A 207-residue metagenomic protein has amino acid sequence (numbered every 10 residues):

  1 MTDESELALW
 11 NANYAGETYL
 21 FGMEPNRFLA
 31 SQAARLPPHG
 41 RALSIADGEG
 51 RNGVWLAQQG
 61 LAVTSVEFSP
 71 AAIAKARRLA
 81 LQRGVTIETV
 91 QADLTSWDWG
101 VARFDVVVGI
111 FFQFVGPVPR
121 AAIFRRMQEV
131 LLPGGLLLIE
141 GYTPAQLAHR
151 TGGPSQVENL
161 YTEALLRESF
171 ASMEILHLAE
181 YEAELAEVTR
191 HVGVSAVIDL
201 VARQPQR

Functional and structural regions predicted by a protein language model:
M1-P37: Conserved class I S-adenosyl-L-methionine
S69-A71: Conserved SAM/SAH-binding beta-strand->alpha-helix loop
A76-R77: Conserved SAM-binding loop
R83-T95: Conserved SAM-binding strand-loop segment of SAM-dependent methyltransferases
T95-V106: A short acidic, Gly/Pro-enriched loop at the edge of an enzyme's catalytic core that lines a small-molecule cofactor
F114-M127: A short, conserved alpha-helix within the catalytic core of class I
G134-Y142: Conserved beta-strand signature within the Rossmann-like core of class I S-adenosyl-L-methionine
E158-A179: Short alpha-helix
